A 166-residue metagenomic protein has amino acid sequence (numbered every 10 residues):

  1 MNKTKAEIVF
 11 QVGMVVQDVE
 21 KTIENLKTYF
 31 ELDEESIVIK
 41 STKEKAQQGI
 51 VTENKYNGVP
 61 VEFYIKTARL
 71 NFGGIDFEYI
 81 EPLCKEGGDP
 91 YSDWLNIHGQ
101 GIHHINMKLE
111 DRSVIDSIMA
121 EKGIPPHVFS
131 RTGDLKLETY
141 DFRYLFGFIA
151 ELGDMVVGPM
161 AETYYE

Functional and structural regions predicted by a protein language model:
M1-K5, M14, R69, I75-E78 (+1 more regions): Vicinal oxygen chelate
M1-K55: Long, hydrophobic N-terminal alpha-helical segment
V9-Q17, T67-D76, D93-D111: Vicinal oxygen chelate
T22, L26, I105, I115 (+1 more regions): Hydrophobic pocket/interface hotspot
I39-Y56, K85-I97, I102, H127-L137 (+1 more regions): A cross-kingdom feature marking solvent-exposed beta-strand/loop segments within repeated, beta-rich binding/scaffold
T52-G74: Short, structured active-site "lid" loops
